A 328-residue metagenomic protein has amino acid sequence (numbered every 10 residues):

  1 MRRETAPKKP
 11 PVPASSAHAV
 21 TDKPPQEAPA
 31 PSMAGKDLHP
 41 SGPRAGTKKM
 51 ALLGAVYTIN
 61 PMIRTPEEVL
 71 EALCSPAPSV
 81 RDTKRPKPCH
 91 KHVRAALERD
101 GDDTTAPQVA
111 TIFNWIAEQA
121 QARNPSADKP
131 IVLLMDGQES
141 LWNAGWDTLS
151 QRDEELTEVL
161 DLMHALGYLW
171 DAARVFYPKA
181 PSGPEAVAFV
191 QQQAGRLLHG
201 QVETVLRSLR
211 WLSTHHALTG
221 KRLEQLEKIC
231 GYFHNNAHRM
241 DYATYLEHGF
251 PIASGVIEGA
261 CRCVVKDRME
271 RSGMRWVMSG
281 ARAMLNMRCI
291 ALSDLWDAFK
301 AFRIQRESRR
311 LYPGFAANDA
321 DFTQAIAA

Functional and structural regions predicted by a protein language model:
M1-A328: Catalytic center-proximal scaffold of phosphoryl-transfer enzymes
